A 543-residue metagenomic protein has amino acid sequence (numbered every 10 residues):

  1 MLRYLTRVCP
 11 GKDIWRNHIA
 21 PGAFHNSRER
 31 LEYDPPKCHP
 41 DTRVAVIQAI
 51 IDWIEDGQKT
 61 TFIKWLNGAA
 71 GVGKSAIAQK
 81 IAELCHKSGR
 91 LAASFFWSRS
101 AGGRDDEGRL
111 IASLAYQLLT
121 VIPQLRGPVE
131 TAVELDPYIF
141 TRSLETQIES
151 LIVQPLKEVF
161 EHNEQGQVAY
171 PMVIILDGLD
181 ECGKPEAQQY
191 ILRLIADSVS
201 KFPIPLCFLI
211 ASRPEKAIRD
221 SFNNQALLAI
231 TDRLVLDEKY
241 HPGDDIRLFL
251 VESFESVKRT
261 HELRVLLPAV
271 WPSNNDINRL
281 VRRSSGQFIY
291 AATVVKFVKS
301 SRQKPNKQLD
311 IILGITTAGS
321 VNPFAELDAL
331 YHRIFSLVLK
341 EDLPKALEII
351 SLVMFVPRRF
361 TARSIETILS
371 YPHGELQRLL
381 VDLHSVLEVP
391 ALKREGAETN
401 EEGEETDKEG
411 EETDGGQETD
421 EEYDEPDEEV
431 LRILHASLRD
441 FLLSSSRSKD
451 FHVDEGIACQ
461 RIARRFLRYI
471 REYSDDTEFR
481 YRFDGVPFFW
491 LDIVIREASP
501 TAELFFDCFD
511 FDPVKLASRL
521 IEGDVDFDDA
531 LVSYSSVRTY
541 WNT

Functional and structural regions predicted by a protein language model:
M1-R471, T543: Conserved NB-ARC/NACHT P-loop NTPase core of NLR-like innate immune receptors
F360-A362, I368, Q460-T543: Hydrophobic repeat-domain scaffold segments
